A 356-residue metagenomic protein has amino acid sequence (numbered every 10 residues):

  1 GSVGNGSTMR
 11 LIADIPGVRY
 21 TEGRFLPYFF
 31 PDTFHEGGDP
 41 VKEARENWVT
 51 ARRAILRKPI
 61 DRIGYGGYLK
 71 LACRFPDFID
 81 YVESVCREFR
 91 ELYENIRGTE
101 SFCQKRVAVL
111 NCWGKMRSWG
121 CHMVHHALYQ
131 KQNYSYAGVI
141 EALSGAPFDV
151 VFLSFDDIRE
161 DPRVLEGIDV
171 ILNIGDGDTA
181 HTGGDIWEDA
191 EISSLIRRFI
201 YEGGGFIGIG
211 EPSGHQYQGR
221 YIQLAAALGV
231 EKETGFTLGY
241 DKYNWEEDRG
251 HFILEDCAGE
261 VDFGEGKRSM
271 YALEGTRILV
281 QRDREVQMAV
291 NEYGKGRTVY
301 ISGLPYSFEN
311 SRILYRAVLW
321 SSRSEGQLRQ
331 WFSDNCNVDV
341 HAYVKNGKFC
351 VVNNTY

Functional and structural regions predicted by a protein language model:
G1, R19-P27, D61-G66: Hydrophobic faces of well-ordered beta-strands that scaffold small-molecule active sites in alpha/beta enzyme cores
S2-R10, P40-A51, I79-L92, Y129-A137 (+2 more regions): Well-ordered, non-membrane alpha-helical segments in soluble/globular domains
S2-V3, F29-V41, G66-L71, M123-Q130 (+3 more regions): The substrate-binding groove and active-site-proximal loops of carbohydrate-active enzymes, especially glycoside
T8-K42, A72-F75, K115-W119: Active-site clefts of carbohydrate-active enzymes
G17-R19, E202-G205, G296: A short helix->loop->beta-strand "cap" motif at the edges of active sites that frequently abuts
V41-T50, P59-R106, A142-S144, G175 (+5 more regions): Extracellular ligand-binding/catalytic regions of CAZymes and related secreted enzymes and adhesion modules
R52, R57-K58, F75, D80-I168 (+1 more regions): Aromatic-Pro/Gly-enriched surface loop or interdomain linker that acts as a lid/target-recognition segment
G183-G259: A glycine-rich, often tryptophan-bearing local segment used as a flexible ligand/cofactor-contacting loop or short
